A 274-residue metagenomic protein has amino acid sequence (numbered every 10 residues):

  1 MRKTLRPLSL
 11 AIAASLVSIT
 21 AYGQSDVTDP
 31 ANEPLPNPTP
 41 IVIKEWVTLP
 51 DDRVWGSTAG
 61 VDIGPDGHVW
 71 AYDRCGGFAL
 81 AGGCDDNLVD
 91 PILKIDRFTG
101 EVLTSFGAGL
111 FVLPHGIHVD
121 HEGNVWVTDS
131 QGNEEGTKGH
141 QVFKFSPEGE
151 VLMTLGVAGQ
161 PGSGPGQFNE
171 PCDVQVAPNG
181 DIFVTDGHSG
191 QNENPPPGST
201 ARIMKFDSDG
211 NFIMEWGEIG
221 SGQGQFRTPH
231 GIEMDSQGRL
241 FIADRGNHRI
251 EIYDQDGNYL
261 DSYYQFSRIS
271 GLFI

Functional and structural regions predicted by a protein language model:
M1-S9: Bacterial N-terminal signal peptides that target proteins for export
S9-S18: Bacterial N-terminal signal peptides
I19-G23: Sec/Tat signal peptide C-region and signal peptidase I cleavage site
Q24-I274: Eukaryotic scaffold repeat domains enriched in small/polar residues
